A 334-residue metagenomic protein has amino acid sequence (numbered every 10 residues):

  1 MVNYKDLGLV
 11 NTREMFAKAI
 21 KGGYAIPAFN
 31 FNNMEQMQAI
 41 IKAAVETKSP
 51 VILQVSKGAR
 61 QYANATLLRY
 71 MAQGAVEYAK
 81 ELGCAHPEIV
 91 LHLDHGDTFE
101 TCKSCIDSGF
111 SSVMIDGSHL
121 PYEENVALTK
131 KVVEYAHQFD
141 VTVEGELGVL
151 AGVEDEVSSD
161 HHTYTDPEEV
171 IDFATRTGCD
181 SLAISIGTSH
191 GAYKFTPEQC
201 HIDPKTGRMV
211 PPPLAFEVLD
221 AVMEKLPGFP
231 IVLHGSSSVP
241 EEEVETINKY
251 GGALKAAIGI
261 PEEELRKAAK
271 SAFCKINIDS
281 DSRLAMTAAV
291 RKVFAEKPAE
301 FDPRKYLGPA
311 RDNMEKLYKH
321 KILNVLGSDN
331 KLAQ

Functional and structural regions predicted by a protein language model:
M1-P27, E300-F301: Generic N-terminal amphipathic, Lys/Arg-enriched alpha-helix
N3, Y24-N32, A59-R60, K305 (+1 more regions): A short N-terminal beta->alpha junction/helix N-cap motif
V10-K21, M34-A59, T66-H86, H95-P230 (+6 more regions): Alpha/beta enzyme core
I26-N30, L91-H92, M114, I231-L233 (+2 more regions): Short catalytic-loop micro-motif centered on adjacent basic/acidic residues
L53, R60-N64, L265, C274-P298 (+1 more regions): Shared catalytic-loop signature of beta/alpha-barrel
K131, E263, K267, S271 (+2 more regions): A non-catalytic, amphipathic alpha-helix used as a structural packing/dimerization or gating element in enzyme scaffolds
G235-S238, I258, I278-S282: Short acidic/histidine-rich active-site segments
A289-Q334: Extended, intrinsically disordered, low-complexity segments
